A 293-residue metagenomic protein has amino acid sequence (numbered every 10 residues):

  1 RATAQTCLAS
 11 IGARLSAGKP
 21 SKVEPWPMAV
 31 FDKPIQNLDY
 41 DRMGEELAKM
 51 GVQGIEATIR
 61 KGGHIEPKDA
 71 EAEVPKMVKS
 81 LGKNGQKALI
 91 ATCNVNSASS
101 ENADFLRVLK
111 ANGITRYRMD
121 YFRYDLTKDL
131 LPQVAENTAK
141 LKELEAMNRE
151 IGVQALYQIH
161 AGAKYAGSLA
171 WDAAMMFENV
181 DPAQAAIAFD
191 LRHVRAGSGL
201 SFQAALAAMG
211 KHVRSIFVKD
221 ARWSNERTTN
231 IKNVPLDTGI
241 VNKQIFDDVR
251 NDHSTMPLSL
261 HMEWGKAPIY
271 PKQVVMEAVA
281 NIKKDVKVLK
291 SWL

Functional and structural regions predicted by a protein language model:
A2-R116, R123, A139, A186 (+5 more regions): N-terminal pre-domain/capping segments
S21-K22, K83-Q86, N148-V153, N179-Q184 (+1 more regions): Short helix-capping segments at alpha-helix termini
I35, I59, A161, H193 (+2 more regions): Short, glycine/acidic-enriched loop or turn micro-motifs at the edges of active sites
K61-E66, D125-L130, G197, E226-T228 (+1 more regions): A short acidic, helix-capping loop that chelates divalent metal ions and anchors anionic groups
D69-K76, A103, L131-K142, L169-A174 (+2 more regions): Charged helix-capping and loop-helix junction motifs
N112-L130, I151-K164, S259: Active-site groove signature of glycoside hydrolases
N148-I240: Acidic/histidine-rich catalytic cores of soluble enzymes
P257-E263: Short acidic/histidine-rich active-site segments
